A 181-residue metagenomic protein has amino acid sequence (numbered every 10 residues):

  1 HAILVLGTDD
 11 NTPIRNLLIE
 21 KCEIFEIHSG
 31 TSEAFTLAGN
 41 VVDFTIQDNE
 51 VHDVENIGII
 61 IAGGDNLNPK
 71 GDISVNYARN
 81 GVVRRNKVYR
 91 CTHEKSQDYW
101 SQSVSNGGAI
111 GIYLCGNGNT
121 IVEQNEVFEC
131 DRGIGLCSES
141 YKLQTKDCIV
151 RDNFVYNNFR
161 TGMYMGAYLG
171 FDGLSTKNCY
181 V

Functional and structural regions predicted by a protein language model:
H1-A2, H28-F35, E55-G63, K70-G71 (+6 more regions): Short glycine/acidic-rich loop motifs that flank beta-strands on beta-rich extracellular proteins
H1-D10: Asp-box/WD-like beta-propeller blade repeats and closely related beta-sheet repeat scaffolds
D9-N11, G71-Y77, S101-S103, Y141-Q144 (+1 more regions): Short consensus segments that form the blades of beta-propeller domains, in both extracellular/periplasmic
P13, T31, N40, Y77 (+5 more regions): Exposed loop/turn and edge beta-strand positions of beta-sandwich/beta-sheet ligand-binding modules
D48, E123-E129, L136-L143, D147-V181: Extracellular beta-rich repeat passengers
N117-G118, E126: WD40 beta-propeller repeat blades
